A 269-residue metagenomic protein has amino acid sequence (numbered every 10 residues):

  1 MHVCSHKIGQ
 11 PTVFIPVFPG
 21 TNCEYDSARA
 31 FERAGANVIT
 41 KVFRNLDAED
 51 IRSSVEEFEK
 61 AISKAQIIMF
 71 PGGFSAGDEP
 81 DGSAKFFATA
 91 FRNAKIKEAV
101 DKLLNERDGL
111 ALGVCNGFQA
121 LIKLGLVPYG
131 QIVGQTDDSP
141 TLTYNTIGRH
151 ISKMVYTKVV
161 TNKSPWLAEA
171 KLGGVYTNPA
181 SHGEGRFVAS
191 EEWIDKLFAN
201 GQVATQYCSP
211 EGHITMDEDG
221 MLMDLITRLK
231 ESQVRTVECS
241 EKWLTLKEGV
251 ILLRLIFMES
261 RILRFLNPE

Functional and structural regions predicted by a protein language model:
M1-V114, F118-S152, K158, V188-A189 (+4 more regions): N-terminal beta1-alpha1 cap of cysteine-dependent amidohydrolase-like domains
S152-E231: Catalytic beta-strand/loop cores that center a nucleophilic Ser/Cys/Thr and support acyl-enzyme chemistry
